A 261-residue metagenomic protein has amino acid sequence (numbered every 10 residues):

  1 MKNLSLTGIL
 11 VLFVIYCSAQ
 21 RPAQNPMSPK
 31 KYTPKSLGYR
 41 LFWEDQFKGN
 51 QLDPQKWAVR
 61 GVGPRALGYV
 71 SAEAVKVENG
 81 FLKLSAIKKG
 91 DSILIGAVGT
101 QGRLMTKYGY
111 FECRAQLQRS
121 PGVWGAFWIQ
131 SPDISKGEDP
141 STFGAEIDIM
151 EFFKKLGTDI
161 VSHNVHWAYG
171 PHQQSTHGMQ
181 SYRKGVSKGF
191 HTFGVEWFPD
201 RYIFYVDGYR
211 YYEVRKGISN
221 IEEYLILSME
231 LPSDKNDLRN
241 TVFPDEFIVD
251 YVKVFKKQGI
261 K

Functional and structural regions predicted by a protein language model:
M1-Q24: Bacterial Sec-dependent N-terminal signal peptides
R21-K261: GH16 jelly-roll
